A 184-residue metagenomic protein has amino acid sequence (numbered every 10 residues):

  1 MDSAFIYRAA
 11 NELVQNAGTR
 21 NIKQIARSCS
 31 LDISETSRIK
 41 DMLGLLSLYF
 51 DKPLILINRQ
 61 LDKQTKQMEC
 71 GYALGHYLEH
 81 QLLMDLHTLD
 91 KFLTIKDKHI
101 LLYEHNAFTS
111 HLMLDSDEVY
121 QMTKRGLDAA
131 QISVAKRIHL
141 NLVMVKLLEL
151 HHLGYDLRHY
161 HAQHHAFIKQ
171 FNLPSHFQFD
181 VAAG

Functional and structural regions predicted by a protein language model:
M1-G184: Active-site hotspot residues in diverse enzymes, especially metal/ion-binding acidic/histidine motifs
